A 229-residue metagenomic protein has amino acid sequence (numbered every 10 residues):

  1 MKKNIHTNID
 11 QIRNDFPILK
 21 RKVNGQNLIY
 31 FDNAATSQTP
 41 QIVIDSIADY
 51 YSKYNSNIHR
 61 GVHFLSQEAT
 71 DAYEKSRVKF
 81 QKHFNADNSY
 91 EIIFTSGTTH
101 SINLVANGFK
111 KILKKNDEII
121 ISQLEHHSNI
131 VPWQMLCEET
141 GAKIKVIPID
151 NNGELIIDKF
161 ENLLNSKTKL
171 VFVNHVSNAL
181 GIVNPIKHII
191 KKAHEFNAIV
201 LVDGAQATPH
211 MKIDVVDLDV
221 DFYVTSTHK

Functional and structural regions predicted by a protein language model:
M1-K229: Pyridoxal 5′-phosphate
